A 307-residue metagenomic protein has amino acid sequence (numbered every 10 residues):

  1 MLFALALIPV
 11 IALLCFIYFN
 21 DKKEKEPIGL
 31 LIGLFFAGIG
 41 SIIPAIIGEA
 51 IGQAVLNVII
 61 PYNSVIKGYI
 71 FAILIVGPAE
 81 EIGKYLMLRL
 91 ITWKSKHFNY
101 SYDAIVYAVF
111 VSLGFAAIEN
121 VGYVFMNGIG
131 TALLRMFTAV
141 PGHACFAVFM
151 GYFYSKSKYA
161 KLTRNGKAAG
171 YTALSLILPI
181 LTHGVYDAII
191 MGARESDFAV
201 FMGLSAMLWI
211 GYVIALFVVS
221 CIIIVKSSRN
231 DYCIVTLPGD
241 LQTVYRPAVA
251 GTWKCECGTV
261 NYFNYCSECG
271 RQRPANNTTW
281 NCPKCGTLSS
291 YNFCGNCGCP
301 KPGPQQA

Functional and structural regions predicted by a protein language model:
M1-A307: Hydrophobic alpha-helical segments at protein termini of multi-pass membrane proteins
